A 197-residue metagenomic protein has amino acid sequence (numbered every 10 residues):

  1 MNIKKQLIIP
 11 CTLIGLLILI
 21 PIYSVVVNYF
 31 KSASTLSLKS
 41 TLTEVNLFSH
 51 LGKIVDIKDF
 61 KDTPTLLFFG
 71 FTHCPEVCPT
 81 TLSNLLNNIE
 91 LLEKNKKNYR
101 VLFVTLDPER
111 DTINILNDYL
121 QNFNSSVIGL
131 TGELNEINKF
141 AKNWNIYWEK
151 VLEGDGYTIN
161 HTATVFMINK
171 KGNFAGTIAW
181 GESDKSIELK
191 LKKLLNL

Functional and structural regions predicted by a protein language model:
M1-E44, L197: N-terminal targeting signals for export/organelle localization
L42-T43, T65, T162-A163: Short loop/turn microsegments at loop-to-beta-strand junctions
S49-H50, N169: Short, acidic, Ser/Thr-enriched surface-loop or helix-capping motifs
V55-D56, A175: Generic structural signal for well-ordered beta-strand positions
K58-T81, L85: Short active-site neighborhood of thiol/selenol oxidoreductases, capturing the structured segment around
L82-F140: Structural microenvironment flanking redox-active thiols in thiol-disulfide oxidoreductases
E136-K190: Thiol/disulfide oxidoreductase modules built on the thioredoxin-like
K190-L197: C-terminal alpha-helix
